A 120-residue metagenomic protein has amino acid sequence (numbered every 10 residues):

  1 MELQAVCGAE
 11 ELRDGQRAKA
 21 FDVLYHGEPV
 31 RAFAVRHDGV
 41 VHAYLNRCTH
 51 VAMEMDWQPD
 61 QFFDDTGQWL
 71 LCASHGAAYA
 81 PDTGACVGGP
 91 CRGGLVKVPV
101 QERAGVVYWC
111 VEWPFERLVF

Functional and structural regions predicted by a protein language model:
M1-T66, A80-P81, G94-F120: N-terminal pre-ligand scaffold of iron-sulfur
C48, C72-H75: Short cysteine clusters
A85-C86: A conserved acidic, glycine/proline-rich C-terminal tail/linker
G89-P90: Axial heme c-ligation environment in periplasmic c-type cytochrome domains
